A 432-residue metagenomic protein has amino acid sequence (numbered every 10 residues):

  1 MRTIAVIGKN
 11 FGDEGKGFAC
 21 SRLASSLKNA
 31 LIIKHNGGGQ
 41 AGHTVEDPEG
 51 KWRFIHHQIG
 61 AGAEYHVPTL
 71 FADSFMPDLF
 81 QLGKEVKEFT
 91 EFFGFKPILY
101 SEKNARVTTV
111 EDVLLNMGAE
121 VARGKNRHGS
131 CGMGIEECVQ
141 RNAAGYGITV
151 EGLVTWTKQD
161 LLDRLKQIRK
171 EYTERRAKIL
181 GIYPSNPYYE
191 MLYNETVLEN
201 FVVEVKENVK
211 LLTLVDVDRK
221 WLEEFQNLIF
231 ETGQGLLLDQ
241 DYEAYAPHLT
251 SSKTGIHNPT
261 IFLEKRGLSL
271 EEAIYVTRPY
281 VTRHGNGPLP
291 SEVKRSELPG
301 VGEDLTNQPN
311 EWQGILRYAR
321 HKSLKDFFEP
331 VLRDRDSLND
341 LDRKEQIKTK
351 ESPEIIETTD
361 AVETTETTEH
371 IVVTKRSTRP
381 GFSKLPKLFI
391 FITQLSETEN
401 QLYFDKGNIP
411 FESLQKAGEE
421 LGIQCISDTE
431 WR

Functional and structural regions predicted by a protein language model:
M1-K348, T374-R432: Non-transmembrane, aqueous-exposed alpha-helical and coiled segments at domain scale
E354-E369: Acidic, glycine-centered low-complexity repeats within long intrinsically disordered regions
